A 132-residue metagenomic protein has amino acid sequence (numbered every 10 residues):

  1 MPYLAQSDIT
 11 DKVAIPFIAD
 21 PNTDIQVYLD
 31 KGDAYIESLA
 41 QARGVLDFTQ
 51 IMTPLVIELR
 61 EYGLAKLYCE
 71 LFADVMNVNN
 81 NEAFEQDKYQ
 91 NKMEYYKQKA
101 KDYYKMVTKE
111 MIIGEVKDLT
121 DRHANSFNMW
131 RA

Functional and structural regions predicted by a protein language model:
M1-L59, K109-A132: Conserved short "hinge" loops at termini or chain/domain junctions
N22, C69-A132: Short loop/turn elements at secondary-structure junctions
L59-F72: Solvent-exposed aromatic/hydrophobic patches embedded in short alpha-helical segments
